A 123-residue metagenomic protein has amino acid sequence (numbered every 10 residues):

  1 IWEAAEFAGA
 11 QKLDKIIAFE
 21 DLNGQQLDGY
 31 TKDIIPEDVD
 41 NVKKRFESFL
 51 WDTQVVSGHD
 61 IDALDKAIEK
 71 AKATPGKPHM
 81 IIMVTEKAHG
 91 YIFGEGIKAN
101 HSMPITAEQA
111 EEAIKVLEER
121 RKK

Functional and structural regions predicted by a protein language model:
I1-K123: Glycine-rich ThDP/TPP pyrophosphate-binding loop and its adjacent helix/strand module within ThDP-dependent enzymes
